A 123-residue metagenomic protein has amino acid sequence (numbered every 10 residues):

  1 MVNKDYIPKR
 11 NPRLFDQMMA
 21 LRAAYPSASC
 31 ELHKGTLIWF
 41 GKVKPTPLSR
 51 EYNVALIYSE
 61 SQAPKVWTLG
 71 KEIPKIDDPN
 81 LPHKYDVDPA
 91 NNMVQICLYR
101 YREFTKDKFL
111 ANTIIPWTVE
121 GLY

Functional and structural regions predicted by a protein language model:
M1-F40: Start-of-domain signal
M1-K9, I96-K106: Charged, low-complexity surface segments at secondary-structure and domain boundaries
R10-R13, L110-I114: Short amphipathic alpha-helical segments
Y25-Y101, K108-L110: Compact alpha/beta protein-protein interaction domains typified by the UBC
V119-Y123: Ser/Thr/Pro-rich, low-complexity mucin-like regions that serve as glycosylated stalks/linkers or repetitive adhesive
